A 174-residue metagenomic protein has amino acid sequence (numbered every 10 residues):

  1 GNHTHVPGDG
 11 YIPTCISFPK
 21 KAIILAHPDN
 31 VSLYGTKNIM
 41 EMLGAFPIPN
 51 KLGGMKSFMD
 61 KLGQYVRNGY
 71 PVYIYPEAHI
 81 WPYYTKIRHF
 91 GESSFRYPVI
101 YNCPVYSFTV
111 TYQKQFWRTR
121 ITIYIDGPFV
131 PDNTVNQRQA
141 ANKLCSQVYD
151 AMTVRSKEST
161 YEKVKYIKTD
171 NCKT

Functional and structural regions predicted by a protein language model:
G1-L52: Catalytic core of membrane glycerolipid acyltransferases/transacylases, capturing the structured, soluble-facing
G53-S57: A short, glycine-/small-residue-rich helix N-cap motif at loop->alpha-helix starts within glycosyltransferase
F58-T174: Non-catalytic C-terminal accessory region of glycerolipid acyltransferases and related lyso-lipid remodeling enzymes
